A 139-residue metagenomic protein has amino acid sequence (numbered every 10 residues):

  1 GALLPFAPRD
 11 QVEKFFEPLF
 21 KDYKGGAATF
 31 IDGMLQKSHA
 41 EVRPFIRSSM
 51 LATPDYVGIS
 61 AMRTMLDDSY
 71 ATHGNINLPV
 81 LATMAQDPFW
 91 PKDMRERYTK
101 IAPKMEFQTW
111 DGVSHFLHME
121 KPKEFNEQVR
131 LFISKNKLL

Functional and structural regions predicted by a protein language model:
G1: Alpha/beta-hydrolase-fold catalytic nucleophile elbow
L4-D10, P18-N75: Conserved alpha/beta-hydrolase catalytic His-Asp/Glu region
P5-Q11, D93-E96, E120-K121: Short aromatic-enriched loop/helix-cap "lid" or pocket-rim segments at secondary-structure transitions that line
K14-E17, K21, D32, P44 (+7 more regions): Replace "anionic and nucleotidyl ligands
F15, N77-V80: N-proximal accessory regions
I59, K92, E127: Alpha-helical elements of the RecA-like P-loop NTPase motor core of helicases
P79-S114, M119: Conserved loop-alpha-helix segment in the C-terminal half of the alpha/beta-hydrolase fold that carries the catalytic
M105-L139: Catalytic active-site module of serine/aspartate enzymes centered on a nucleophile-bearing elbow/loop
